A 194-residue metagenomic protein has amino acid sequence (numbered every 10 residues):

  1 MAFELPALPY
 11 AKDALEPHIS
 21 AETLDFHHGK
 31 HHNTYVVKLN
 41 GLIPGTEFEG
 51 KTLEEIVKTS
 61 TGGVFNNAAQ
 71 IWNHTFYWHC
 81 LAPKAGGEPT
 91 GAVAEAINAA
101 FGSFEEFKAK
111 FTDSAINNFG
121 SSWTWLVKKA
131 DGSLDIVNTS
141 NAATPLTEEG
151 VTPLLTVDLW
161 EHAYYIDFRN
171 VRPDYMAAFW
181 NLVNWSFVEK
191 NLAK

Functional and structural regions predicted by a protein language model:
M1-K194: Feature for soluble, non-membrane regions of globular proteins
